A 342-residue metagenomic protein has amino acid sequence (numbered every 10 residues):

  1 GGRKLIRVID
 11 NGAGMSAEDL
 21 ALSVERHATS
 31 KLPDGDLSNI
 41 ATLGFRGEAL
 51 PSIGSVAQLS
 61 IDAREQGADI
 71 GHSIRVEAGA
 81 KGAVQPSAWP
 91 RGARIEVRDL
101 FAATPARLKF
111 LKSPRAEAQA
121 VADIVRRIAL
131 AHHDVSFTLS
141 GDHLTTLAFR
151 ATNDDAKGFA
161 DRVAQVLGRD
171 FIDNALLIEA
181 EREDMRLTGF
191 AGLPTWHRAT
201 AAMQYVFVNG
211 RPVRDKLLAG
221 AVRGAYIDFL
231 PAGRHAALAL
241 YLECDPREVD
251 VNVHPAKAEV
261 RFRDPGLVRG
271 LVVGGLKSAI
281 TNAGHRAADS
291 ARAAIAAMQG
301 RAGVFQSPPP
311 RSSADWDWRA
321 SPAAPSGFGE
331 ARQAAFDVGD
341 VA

Functional and structural regions predicted by a protein language model:
G1-A342: N-terminal phosphate-binding caps/lids of nucleotide- and nucleic-acid-binding domains
